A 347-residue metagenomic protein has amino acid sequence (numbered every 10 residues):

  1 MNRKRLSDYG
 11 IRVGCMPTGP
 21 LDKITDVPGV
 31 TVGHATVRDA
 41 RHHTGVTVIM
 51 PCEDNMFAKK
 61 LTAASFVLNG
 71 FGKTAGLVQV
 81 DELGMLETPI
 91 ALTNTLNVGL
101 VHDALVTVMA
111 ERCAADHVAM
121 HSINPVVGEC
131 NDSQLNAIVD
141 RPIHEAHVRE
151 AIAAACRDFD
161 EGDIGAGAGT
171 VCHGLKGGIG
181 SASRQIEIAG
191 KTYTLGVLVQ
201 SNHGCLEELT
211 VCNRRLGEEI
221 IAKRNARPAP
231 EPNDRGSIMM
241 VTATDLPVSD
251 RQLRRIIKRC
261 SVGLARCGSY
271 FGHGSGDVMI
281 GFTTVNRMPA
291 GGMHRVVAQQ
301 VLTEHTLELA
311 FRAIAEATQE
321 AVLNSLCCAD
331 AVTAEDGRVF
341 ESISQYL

Functional and structural regions predicted by a protein language model:
M1-L347: Alpha/propeptide regions of enzymes that mature by internal proteolysis
